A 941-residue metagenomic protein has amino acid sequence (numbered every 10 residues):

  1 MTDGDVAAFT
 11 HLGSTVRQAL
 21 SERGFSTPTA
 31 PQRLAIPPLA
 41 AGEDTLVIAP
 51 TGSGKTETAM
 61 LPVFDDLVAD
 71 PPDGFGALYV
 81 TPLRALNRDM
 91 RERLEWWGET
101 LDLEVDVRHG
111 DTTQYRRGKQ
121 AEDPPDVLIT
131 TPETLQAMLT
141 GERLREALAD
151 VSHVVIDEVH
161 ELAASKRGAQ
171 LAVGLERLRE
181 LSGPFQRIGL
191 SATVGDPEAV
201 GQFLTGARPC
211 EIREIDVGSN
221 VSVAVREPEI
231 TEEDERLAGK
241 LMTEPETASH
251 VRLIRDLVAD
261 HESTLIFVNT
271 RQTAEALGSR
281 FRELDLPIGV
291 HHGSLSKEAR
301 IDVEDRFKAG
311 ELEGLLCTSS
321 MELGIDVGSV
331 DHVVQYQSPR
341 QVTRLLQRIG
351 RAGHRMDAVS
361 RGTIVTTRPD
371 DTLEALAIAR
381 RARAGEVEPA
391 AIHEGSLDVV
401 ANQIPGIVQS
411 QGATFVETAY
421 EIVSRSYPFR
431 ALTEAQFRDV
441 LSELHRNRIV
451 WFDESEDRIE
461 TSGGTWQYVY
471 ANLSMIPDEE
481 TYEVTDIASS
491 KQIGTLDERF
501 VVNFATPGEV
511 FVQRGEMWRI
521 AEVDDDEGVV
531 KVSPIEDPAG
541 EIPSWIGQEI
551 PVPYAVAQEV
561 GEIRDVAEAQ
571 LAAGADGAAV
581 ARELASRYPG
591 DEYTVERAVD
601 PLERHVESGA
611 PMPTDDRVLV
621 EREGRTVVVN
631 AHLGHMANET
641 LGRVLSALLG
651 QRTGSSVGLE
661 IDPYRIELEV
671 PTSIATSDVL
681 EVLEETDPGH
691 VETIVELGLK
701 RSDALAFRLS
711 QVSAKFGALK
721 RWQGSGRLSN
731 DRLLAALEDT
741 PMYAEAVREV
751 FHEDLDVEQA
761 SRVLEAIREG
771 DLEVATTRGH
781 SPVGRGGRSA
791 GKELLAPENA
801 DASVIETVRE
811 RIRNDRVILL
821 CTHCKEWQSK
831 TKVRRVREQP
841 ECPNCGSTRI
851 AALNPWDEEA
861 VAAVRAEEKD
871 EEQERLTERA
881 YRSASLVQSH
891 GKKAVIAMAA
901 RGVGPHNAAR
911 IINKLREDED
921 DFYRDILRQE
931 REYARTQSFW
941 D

Functional and structural regions predicted by a protein language model:
T2-A8, T15-S21, A40, D44-S53 (+3 more regions): Helicase motor core with emphasis on the C-terminal RecA-like subdomain
F25-A41: N-terminal pre-P-loop "Q-motif" helix
G239-S249, S455-N503, G508: A contiguous, basic/glycine-rich beta-loop/short-helix subdomain that forms a polymer-engagement track
N402-T414, V484-A488, A880, S885-V887: Short amphipathic alpha-helical interface segments
Y420-V423, Y427-E480, E541-S544, Q548-D941: Extended, highly charged accessory segments
E516-V523: Short beta-strand-centered aromatic/proline hotspots
D524-P543: Short, solvent-exposed secondary-structure boundary/capping segments
